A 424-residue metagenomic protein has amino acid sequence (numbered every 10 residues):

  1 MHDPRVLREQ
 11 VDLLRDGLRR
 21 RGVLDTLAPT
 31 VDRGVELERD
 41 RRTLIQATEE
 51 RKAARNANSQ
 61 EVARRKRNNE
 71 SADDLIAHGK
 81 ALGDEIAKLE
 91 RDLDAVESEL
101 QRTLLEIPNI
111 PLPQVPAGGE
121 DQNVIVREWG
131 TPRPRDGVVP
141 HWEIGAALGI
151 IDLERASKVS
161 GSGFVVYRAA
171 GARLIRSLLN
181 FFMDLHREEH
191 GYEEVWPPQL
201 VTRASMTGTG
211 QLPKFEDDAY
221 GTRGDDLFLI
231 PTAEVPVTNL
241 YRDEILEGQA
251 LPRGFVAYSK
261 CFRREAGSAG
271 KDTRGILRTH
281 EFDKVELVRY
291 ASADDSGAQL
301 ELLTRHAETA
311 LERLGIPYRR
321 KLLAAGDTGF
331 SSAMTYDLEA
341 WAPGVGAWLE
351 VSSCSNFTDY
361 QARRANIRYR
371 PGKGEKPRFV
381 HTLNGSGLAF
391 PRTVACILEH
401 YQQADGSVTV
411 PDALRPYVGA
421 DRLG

Functional and structural regions predicted by a protein language model:
M1-R133, A146: N-terminal alpha-helical targeting/anchoring segments
L27, E128-G424: TRNA-recognition modules of translation machinery and tRNA-sensing kinases, especially anticodon-binding
